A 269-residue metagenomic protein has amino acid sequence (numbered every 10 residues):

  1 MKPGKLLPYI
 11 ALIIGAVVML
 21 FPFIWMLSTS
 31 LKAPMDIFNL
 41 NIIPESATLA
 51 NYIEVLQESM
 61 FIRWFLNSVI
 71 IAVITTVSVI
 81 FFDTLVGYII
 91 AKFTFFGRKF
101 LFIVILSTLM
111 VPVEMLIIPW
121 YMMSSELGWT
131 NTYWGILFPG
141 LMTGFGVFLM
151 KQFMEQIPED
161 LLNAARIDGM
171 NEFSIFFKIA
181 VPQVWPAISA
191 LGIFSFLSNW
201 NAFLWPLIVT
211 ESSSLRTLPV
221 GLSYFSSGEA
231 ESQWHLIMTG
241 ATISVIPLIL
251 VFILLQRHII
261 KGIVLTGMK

Functional and structural regions predicted by a protein language model:
G4-K269: A structural signal for multi-pass alpha-helical bundles of membrane permease subunits that mediate small-molecule
